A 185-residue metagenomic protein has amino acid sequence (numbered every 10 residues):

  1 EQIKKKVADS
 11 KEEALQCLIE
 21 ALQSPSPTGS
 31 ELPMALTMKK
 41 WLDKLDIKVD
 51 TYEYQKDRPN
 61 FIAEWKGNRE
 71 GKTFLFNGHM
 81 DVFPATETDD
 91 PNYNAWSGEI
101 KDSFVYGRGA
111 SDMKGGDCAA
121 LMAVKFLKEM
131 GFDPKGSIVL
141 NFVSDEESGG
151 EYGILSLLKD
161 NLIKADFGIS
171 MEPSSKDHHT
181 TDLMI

Functional and structural regions predicted by a protein language model:
E1-L32: N-terminal capping segment at the start of a domain
E1-Q2, D9, Q23, K44 (+3 more regions): Metal-dependent amide/peptide-bond hydrolase catalytic core, centered on the "pita-bread" metallohydrolase fold
Q16, E31, H79-D81, D112 (+2 more regions): Acidic active-site catalytic centers that drive phospho-/nucleotidyl reactions and related ester hydrolyses
C17, S26-G71, A95-S97: A non-catalytic alpha/beta surface segment that caps or lines the substrate-entry region of metallo-dependent hydrolase
G29, E70, V82-F83, K176: Short, acidic Gly/Pro/Ser/Thr-rich loop/turn segments
G71-V139: Active-site metal-coordination/substrate-binding segment of hydrolases, especially metallo-dependent peptidases
G115-I185: Fold-level recognition of mixed alpha/beta catalytic cores in primary-metabolism enzymes, strongest
